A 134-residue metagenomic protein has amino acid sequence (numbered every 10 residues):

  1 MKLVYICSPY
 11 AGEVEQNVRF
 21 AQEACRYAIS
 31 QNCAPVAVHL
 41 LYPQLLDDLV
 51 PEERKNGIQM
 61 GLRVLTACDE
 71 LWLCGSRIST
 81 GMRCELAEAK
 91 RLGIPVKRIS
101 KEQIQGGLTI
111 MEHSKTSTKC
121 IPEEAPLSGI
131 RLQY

Functional and structural regions predicted by a protein language model:
M1-E123, I130: Catalytic phosphate/metal-binding cores of nucleic-acid and nucleotide-processing enzymes, i.e., regions that mediate
